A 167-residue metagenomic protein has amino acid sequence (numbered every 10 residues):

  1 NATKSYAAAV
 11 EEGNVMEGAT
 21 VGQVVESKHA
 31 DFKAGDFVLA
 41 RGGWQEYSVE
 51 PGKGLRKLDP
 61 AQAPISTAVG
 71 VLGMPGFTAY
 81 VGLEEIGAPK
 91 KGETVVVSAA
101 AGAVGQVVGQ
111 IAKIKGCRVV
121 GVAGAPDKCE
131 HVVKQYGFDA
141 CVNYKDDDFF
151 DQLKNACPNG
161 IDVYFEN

Functional and structural regions predicted by a protein language model:
A2, K154, G160-N167: Short, intrinsically disordered, charge-balanced linker/junction segments flanking boundaries in proteins
A2-W44: Glycine-rich beta-strand-centered segment in the early N-terminal region that forms part of a ligand/cofactor-binding
V24, G35-V38, V120-A123, Y164-E166: Short, hydrophobic beta-strand segments that form beta-sheet elements in well-ordered domains
K33, K53, K90, Y136 (+2 more regions): Structured loop/turn residues at beta-strand edges in well-structured enzyme cores
L39, V96, V142, Y164-F165: N-terminal Rossmann-like NAD(P) cofactor-binding module of classical short-chain dehydrogenase/reductase
S48-A63: Short, compositionally biased
A61-I65, A88-T94, P158-I161: Short helix-loop-beta connector
L72-D147, Q152: Mid-domain Rossmann-like dinucleotide-binding core that forms the NAD(H)/NADP(H) cofactor-binding site
